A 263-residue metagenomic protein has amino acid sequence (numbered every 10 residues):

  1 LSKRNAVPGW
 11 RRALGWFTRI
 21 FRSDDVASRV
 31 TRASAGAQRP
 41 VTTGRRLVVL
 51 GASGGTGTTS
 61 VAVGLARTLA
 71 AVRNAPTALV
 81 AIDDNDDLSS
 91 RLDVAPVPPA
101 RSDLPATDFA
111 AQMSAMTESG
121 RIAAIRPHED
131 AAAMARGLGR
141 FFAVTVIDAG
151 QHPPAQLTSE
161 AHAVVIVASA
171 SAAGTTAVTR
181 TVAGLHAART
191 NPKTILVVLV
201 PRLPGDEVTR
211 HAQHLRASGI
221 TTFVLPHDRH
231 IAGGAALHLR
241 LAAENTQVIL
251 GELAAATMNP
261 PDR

Functional and structural regions predicted by a protein language model:
L1-V48: Extreme N-terminal, non-catalytic leader segments that precede Walker-type/kinase nucleotide-binding cores
L47-T107, G139, V144, A149: Walker A/P-loop NTP-binding active-site region of P-loop NTPases, recognizing the glycine-rich GxxxxGKT/S
V49-L50, V80, A124-P127, V146-D148 (+2 more regions): Conserved beta-strand segments of the P-loop GTPase G domain that flank and frequently precede/overlap
P96-H128: Nucleotide-state-sensitive switch-loop elements of NTP-binding domains
M116-S159, T175: Phosphate-binding/switch loop-helix module in NTP-utilizing enzymes
A161-T179, P204: Conserved Switch II/interswitch segment of TRAFAC-class P-loop GTPases
A177-I195, A212: Conserved C-terminal guanine-recognition region of P-loop GTPase G domains, centered on the G4
R202-Q247: Beta-strand-loop-alpha "switch" segments that mediate conformational coupling across diverse proteins
